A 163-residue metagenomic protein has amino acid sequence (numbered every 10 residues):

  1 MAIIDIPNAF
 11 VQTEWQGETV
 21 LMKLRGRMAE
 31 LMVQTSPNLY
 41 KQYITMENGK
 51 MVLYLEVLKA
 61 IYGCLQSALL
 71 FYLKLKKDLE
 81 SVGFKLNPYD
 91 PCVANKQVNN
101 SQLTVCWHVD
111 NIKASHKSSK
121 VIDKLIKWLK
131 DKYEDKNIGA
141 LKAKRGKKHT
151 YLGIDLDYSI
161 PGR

Functional and structural regions predicted by a protein language model:
M1-R163: Long, low-complexity, charge-biased intrinsically disordered regions
